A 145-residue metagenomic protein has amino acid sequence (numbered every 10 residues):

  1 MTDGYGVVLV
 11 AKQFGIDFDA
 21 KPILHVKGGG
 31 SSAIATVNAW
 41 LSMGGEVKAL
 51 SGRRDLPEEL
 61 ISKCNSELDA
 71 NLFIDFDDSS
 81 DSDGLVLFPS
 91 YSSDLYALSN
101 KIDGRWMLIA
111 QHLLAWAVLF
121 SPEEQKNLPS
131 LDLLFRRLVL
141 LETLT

Functional and structural regions predicted by a protein language model:
M1-G4, A11-R54: Glycine-rich adenosine-cofactor-binding loop
Y5, L87-T145: Adenosine-phosphate binding glycine-rich loop
A11, G15, T36, W40 (+4 more regions): Hydrophobic, Leu/Ile/Phe/Ala-enriched alpha-helical segments that form helix-helix packing faces
I16-D17, K63-S66, S130: Short, solvent-exposed coil/turn linker segments
F18, P22, V37, E58-L60 (+3 more regions): Generic local-structure boundary detector
K21-L24, I74-F76, P122-K126: A polyampholytic, Gly/Pro-enriched intrinsically disordered region
E46, E58-E59, E67, E123-E124 (+1 more regions): Glutamate identity and glutamate-enriched acidic tracts
E59-L108: Rossmann-like adenosine-cofactor binding region
